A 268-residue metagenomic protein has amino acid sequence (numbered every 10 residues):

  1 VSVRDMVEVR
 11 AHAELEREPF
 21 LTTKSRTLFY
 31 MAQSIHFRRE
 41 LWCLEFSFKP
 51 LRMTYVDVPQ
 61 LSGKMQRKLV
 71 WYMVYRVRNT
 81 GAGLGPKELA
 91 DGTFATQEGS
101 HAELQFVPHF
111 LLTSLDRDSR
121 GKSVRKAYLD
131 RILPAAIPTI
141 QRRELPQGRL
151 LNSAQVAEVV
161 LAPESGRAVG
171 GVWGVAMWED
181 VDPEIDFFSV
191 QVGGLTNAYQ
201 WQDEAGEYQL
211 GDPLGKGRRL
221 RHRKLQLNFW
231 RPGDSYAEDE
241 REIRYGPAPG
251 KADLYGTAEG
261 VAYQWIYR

Functional and structural regions predicted by a protein language model:
V1-R268: Conserved functional micro-motifs across diverse proteins
